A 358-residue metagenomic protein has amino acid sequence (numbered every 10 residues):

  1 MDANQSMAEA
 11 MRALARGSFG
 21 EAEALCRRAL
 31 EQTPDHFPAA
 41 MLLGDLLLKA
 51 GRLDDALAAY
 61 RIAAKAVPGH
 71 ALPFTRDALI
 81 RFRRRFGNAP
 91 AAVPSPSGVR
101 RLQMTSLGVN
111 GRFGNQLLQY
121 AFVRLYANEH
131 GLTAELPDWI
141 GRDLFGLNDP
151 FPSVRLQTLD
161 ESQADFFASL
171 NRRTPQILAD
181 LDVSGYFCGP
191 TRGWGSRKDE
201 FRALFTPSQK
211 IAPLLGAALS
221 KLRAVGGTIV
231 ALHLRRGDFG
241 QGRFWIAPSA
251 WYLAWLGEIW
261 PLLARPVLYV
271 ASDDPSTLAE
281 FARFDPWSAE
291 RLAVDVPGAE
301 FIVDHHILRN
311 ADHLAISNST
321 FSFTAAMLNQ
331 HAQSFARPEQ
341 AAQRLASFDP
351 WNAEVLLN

Functional and structural regions predicted by a protein language model:
N4, P38, L72-F74: Start-of-helix register in tetratricopeptide repeats
L42, R76-A78: Canonical tetratricopeptide repeat
G98, Q103, W139-L263: Secretory-pathway luminal glycosyltransferase catalytic domains
P261-L345, W351-A353: Donor-binding and catalytic core of enzymes assembling or modifying cell-surface/extracellular glycoconjugates
